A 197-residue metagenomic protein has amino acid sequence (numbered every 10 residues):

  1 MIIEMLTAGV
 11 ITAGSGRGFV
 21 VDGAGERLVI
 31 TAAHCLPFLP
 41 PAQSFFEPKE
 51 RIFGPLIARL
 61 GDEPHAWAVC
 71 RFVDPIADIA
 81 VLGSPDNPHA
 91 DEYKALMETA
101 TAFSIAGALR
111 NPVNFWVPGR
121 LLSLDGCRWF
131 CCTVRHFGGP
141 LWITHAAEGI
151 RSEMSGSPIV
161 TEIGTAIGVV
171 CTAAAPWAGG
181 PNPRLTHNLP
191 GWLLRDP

Functional and structural regions predicted by a protein language model:
M1-G14, D91-E98, V117, S123-P197: Active-site region of chymotrypsin-like
E4, A8-A32, A66, G156: A conserved glycine-rich beta-strand in the N-terminal activation segment of trypsin-fold
S15-V20, F46-F53, G156, I167: Terminal interaction modules at protein C-ends
F19-V20, F38-K49, A68-V73, G83-D125: Active-site substrate-binding loop(s) of clan PA
D22-A77, A173-A175, P183: Catalytic-histidine neighborhood of serine endopeptidases, predominantly the chymotrypsin-like S1/PA family
G23, S84, T161-E162: Active-site beta-strand termini and strand-to-loop segments that position acidic
R27-T31, D78-P85, W142-H145: A generic structural motif
